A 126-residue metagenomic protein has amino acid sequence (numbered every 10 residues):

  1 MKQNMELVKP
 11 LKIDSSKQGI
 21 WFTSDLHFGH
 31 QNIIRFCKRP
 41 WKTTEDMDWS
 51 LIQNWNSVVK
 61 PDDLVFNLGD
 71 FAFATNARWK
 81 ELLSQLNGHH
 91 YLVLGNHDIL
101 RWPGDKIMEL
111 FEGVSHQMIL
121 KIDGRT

Functional and structural regions predicted by a protein language model:
K2-D14: A short, compositionally biased domain-edge/stem linker segment
K12-T23, F28-I122: Core catalytic region of metal-dependent phosphoesterases/phosphodiesterases, especially metallo-beta-lactamase-like
